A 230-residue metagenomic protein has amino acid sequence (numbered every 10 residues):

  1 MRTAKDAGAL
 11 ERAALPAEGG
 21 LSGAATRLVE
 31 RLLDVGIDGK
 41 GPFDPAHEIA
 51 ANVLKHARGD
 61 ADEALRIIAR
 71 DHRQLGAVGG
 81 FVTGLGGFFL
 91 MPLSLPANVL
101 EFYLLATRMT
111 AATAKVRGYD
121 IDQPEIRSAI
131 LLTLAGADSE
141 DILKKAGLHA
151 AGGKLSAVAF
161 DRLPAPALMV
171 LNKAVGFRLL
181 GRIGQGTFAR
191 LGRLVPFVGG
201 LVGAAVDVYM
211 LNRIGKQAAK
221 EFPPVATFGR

Functional and structural regions predicted by a protein language model:
M1-F81, T107-R230: Terminal, membrane-proximal amphipathic helices and intrinsically disordered targeting/regulatory segments
G79-L100, F197-G203: Conserved phosphate/anionic-ligand binding catalytic regions in large, soluble enzymes, centered on
V99, Y103, Y119-D120: Active-site metal-coordination segments of metallo-dependent hydrolases
